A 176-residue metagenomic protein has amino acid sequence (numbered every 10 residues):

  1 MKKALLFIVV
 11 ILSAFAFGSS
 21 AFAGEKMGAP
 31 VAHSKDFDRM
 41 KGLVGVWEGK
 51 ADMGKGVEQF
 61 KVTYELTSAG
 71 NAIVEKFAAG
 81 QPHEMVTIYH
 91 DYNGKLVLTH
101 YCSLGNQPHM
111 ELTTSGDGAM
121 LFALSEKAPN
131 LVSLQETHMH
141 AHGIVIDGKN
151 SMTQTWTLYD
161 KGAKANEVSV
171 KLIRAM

Functional and structural regions predicted by a protein language model:
M1-I8: Bacterial N-terminal signal peptides that target proteins for export
I8-A16: Bacterial N-terminal signal peptides
G18-A23: Boundary at the C-terminal end of the N-terminal hydrophobic targeting segment
G24-E25, A29, S151-T153, T157-M176: Edge beta-strand at a domain terminus
A29-H33, G49-M139: Central antiparallel beta-sheet cores of small beta-barrel/beta-sandwich binding domains
V31-V46: N-terminal helix-cap/turn-to-beta initiation motif at the start of protein domains
V44-K50, Q154: A short, Trp-centered hydrophobic/proline-enriched beta-strand micro-motif
V145-I146, L158: Well-ordered alpha/beta subsegment
